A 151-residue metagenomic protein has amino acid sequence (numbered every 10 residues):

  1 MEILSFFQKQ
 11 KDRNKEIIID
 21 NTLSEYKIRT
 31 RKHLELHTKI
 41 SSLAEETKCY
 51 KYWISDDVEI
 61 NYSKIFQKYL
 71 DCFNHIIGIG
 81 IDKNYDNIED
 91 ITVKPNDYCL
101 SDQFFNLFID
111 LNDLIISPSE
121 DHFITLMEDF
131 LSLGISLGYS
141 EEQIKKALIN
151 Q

Functional and structural regions predicted by a protein language model:
M1-Q151: Flexible "arm" and connector segments at domain edges
